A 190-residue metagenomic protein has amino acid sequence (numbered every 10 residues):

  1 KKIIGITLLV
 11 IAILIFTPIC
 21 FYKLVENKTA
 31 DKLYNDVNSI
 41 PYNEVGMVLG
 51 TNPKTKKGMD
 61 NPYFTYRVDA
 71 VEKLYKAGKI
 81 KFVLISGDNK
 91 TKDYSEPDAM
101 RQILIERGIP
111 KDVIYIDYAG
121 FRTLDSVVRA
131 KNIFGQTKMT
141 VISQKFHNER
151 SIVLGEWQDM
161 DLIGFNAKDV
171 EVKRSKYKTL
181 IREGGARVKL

Functional and structural regions predicted by a protein language model:
K2-N38: N-terminal type II signal-anchor transmembrane helix that functions as the membrane-insertion/stop-transfer segment
L8-L9, L74, K189: Enrichment for repetitive, rod-forming helical segments
K23-L180: A structural signal for short, hydrophobic/glycine-enriched beta-strand patches
Y177-L190: A transmembrane-helix-recognition feature enriched in membrane-embedded lipid enzymes and envelope glyco-/phospholipid
